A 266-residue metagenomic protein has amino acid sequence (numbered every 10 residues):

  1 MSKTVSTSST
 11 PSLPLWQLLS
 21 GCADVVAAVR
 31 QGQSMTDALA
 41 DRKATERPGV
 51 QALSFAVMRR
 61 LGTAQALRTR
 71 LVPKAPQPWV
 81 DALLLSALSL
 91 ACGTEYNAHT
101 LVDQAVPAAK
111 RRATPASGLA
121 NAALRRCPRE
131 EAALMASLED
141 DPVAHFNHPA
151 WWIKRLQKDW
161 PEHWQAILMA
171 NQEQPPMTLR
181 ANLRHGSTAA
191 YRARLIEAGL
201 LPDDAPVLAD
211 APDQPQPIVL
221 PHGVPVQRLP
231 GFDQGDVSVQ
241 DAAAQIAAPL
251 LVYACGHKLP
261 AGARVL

Functional and structural regions predicted by a protein language model:
M1-R228: Class I Rossmann-like S-adenosyl-L-methionine
A105, L251, V265-L266: Conserved proline-anchored active-site loop of SAM-dependent methyltransferases that bridges a beta-strand
L220-L259: SAM-dependent Rossmann-like transferase core, predominantly class I methyltransferases with a strong bias toward
K258-L266: Conserved class I S-adenosyl-L-methionine
